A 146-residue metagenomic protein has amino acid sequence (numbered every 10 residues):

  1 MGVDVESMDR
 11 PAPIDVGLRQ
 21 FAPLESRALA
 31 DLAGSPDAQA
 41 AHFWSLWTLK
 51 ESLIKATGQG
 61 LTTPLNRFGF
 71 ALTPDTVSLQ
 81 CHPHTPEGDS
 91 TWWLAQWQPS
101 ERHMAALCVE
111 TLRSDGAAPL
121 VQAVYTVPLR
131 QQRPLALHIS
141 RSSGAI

Functional and structural regions predicted by a protein language model:
M1-I146: Core catalytic alpha/beta fold that binds nucleotide/phospho-ligands
